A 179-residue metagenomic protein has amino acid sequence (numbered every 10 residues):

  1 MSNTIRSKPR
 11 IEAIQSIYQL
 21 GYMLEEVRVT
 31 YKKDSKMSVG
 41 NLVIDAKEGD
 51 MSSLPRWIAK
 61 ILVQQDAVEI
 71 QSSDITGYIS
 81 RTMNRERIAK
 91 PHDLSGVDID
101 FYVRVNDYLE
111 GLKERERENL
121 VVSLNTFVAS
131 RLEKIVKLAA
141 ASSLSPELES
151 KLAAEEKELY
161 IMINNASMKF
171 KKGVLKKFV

Functional and structural regions predicted by a protein language model:
S2-Q19, I75-V179: Charge/polar-rich, low-complexity and marginally structured segments
L20-Y22, V43: Long insertion/accessory domains within large nucleic-acid-processing enzymes
Y22-L24, P55: A short, compositionally biased
V27-K32: A short beta-strand micro-motif
D34-T76: Compact, well-ordered interaction domains used in eukaryotic information-processing assemblies
